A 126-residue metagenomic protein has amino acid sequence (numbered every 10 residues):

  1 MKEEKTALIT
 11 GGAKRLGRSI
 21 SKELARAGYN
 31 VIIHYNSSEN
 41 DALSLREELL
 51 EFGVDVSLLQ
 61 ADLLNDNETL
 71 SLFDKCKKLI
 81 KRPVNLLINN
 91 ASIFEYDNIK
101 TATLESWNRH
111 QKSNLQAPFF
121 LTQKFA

Functional and structural regions predicted by a protein language model:
K2-I32: Canonical Rossmann dinucleotide-binding motif of NAD(H)/NADP(H)-dependent dehydrogenases/reductases, specifically
Y29-L43: Conserved glycine-rich Rossmann-like NAD(P)H-binding loop of the short-chain dehydrogenase/reductase
E39, Q60-L72, L104: The beta1-alpha1 cofactor-binding region of Rossmann-like NAD(H)/NADP(H)-dependent oxidoreductases
N85-L86, N108: Conserved catalytic-site loops of classical short-chain dehydrogenases/reductases
N90-E95: Conserved NAD(P)H cofactor-binding loop of Rossmann-fold oxidoreductase domains
N98-I99, S106-Q111: Substrate-binding pocket helix/loop in short-chain dehydrogenase/reductase
T122-Q123: A short, exposed helix-loop element centered on a Lys and neighboring polar residues
